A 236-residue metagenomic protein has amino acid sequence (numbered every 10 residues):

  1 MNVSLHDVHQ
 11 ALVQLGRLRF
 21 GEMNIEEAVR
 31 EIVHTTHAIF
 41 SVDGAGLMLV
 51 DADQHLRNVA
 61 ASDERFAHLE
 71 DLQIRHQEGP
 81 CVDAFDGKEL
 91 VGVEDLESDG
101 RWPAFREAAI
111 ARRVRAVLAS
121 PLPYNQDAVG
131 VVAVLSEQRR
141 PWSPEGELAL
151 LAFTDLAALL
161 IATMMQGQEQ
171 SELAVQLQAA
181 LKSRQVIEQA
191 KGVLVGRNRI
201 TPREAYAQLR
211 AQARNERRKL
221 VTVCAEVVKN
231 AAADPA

Functional and structural regions predicted by a protein language model:
N2-V13, R17-N58, H68-E70, E78 (+3 more regions): Helix-loop-beta substructure at the N-terminus of cytosolic sensory domains that couple signal/ligand detection
N2-V13, R19-M23, M164, S171-E188: A conserved signal-transducing helical linker
G46, V50, H55, F66-P103 (+1 more regions): Regulatory sensory and allosteric helical modules in signal-transduction proteins and certain transcription factors
A116-P123: Short hydrophobic beta-strand micro-motif common in sensory/regulatory domains
V131-P141, D155: Short beta-strand-to-loop transition segments that serve as allosteric relay/switch motifs in sensory/regulatory domains
L151-A158: Allosteric cytosolic regulatory segments
Q166-D234: Signal-transducing coiled-coil/dimerization helices and immediately adjacent hinge/linker segments that couple sensory
